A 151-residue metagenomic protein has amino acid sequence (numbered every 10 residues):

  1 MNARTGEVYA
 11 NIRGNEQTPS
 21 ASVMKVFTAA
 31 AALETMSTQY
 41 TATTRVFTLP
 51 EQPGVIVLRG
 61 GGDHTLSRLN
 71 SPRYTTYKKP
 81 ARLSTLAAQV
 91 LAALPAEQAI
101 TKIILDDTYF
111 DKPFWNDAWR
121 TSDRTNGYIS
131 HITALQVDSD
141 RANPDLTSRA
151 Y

Functional and structural regions predicted by a protein language model:
M1-N11: A short, well-structured edge-of-sheet supersecondary motif
G6, K25-A32, I103, L135: Residue-level preference for non-acidic, small/hydrophobic
A10-R13, L69-S71: Short, glycine/acidic-enriched capping/hinge loops at junctions between secondary-structure elements
N11-A31, T35, Q39: Short active-site loop at a secondary-structure junction that contains or immediately precedes the catalytic residue(s)
E34-Y151: Conserved serine DD-peptidase/penicillin-binding transpeptidase domain and beta-lactam-recognizing active-site
